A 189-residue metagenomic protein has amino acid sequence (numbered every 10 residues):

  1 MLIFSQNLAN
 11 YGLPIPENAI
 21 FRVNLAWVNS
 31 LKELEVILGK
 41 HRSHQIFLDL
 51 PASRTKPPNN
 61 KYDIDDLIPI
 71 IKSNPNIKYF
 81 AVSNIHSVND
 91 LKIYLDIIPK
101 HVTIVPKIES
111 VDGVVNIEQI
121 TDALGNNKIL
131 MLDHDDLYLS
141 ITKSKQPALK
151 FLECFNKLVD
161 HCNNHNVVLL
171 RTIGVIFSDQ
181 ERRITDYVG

Functional and structural regions predicted by a protein language model:
M1-G189: Expand to "…catalyze enediolate/carbanion chemistry for C-C bond making/breaking, isomerization, decarboxylation
